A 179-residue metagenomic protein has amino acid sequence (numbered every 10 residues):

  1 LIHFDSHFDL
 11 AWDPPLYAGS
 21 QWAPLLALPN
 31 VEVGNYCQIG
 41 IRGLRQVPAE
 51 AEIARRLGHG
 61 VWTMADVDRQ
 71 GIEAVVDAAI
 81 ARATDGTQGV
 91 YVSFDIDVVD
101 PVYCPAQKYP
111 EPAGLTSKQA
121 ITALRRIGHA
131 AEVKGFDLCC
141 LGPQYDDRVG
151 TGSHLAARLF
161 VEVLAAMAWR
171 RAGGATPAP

Functional and structural regions predicted by a protein language model:
L1-P179: Conserved alpha-helical scaffold segments that buttress catalytic/binding sites
